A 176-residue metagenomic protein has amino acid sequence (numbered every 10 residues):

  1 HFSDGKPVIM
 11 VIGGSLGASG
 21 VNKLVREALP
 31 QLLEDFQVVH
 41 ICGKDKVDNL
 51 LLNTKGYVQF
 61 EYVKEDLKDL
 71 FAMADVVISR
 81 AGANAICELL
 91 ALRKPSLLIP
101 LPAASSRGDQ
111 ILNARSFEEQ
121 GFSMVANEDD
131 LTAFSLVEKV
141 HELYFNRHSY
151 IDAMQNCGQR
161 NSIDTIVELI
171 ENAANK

Functional and structural regions predicted by a protein language model:
F2-V77, I111-N113, A126-F134: Donor-nucleotide binding loops and adjacent catalytic segments primarily of GT-B fold Leloir glycosyltransferases
F60, A72-C87, K94-P95: Acidic donor-binding loop of glycosyltransferase active sites
D66, A85-E88, L92, N113: Conserved sugar-transfer catalytic core signal across GT-A, GT-B, and GT-C glycosyltransferases
D69, E88, S116-F117, A153: Well-formed, non-transmembrane alpha-helical positions, independent of function
S79, P95-R107: Short hydrophobic beta-strand element within catalytic cores of glycosyltransferases and related nucleotide-activated
P102-K139: Change "using UDP/GDP/dTDP sugars" to "using nucleotide sugars
E142, Q159-K176: C-terminal alpha-helical cap of glycosyltransferases
H148-R160: A short, well-ordered alpha-helix in the C-terminal region of glycosyltransferases
